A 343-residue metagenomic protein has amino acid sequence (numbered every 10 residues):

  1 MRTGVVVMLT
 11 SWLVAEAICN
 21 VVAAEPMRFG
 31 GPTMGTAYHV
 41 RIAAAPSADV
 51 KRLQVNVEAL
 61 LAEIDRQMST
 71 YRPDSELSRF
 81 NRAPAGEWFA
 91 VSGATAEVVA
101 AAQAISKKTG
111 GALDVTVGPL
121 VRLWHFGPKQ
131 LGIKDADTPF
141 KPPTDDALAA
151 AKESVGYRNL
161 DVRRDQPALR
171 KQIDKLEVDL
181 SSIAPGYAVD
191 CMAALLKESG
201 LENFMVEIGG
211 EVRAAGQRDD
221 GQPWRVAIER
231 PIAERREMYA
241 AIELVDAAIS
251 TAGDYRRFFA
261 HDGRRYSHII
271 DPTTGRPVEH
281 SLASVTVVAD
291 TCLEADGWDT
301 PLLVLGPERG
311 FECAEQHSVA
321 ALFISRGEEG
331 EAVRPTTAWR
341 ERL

Functional and structural regions predicted by a protein language model:
R2-L343: Mature catalytic core of soluble alpha/beta enzymes
